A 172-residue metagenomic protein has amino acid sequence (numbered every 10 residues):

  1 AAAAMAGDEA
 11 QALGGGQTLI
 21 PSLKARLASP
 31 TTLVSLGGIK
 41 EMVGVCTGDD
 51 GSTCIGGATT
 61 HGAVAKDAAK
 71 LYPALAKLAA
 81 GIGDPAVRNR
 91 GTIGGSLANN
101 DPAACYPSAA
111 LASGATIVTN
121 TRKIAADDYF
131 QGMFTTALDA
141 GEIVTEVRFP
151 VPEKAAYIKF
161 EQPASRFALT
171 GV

Functional and structural regions predicted by a protein language model:
A1-V172: C-terminal structural segment of proteins
